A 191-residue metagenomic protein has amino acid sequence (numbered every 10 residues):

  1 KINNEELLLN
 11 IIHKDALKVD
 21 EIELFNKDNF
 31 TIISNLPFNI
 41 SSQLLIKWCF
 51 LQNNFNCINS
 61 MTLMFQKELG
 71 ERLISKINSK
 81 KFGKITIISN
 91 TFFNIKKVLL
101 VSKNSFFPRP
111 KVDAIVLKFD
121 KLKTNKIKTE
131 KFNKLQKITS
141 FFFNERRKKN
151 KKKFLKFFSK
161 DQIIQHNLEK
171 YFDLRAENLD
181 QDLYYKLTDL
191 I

Functional and structural regions predicted by a protein language model:
K1-N133, K137, F141: Catalytic cores of RNA-modifying enzymes
L73, H166, L187-T188: A structural signal for short hydrophobic/aromatic patches embedded in well-ordered alpha helices
S105, D113-I115, F119-K123, I127-I163 (+1 more regions): An accessory alpha-helical subdomain
